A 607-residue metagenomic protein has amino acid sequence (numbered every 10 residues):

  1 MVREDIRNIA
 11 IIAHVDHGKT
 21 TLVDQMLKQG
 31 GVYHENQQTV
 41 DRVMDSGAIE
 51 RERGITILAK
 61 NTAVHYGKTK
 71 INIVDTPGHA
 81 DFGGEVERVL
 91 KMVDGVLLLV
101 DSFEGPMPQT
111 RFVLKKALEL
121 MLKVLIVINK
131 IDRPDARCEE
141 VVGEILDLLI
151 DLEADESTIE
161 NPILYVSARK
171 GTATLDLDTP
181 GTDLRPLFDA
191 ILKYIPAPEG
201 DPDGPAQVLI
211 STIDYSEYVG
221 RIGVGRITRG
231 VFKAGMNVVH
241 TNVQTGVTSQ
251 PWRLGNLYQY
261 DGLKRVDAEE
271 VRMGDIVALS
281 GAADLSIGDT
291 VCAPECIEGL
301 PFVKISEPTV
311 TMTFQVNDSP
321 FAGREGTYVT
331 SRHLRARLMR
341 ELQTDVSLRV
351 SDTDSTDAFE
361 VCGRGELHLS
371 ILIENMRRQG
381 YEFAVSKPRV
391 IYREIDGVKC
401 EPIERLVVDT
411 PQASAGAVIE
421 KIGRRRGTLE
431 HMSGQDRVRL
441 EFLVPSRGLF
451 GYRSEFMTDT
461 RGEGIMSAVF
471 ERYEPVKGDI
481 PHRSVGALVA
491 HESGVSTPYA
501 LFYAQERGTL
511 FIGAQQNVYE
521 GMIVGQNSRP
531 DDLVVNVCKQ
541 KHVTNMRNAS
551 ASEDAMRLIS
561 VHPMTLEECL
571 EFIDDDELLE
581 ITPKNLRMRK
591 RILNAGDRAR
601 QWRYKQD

Functional and structural regions predicted by a protein language model:
M1-V100, E104, E144, I213-S216: P-loop NTPase switch module centered on the Walker A-proximal segment
H17, Q29, H79-A80, F103-P106 (+17 more regions): Conserved nucleotide-binding/hydrolysis micro-motifs of P-loop NTPases
Q38-D41, L152-V166, P198-L209, V238 (+9 more regions): Interdomain boundary/hinge elements
K123, R133-K193: Canonical P-loop GTPase G-domain recognition
R137, D289-C292, E360, E366-E382 (+4 more regions): Charge-rich, low-aromatic oligomerization/scaffolding segments with amphipathic character
Q207-M312, A322-R324, V485, G494-T544 (+2 more regions): Conserved nucleotide-binding/hydrolysis modules and their immediate coupling elements across P-loop/ASCE NTPase motors
Y260, R265-A268, C400, V444 (+3 more regions): Long insertion/accessory domains within large nucleic-acid-processing enzymes
S319-L342, A555-V561: A short, contiguous, amphipathic alpha-helix enriched in charged residues
